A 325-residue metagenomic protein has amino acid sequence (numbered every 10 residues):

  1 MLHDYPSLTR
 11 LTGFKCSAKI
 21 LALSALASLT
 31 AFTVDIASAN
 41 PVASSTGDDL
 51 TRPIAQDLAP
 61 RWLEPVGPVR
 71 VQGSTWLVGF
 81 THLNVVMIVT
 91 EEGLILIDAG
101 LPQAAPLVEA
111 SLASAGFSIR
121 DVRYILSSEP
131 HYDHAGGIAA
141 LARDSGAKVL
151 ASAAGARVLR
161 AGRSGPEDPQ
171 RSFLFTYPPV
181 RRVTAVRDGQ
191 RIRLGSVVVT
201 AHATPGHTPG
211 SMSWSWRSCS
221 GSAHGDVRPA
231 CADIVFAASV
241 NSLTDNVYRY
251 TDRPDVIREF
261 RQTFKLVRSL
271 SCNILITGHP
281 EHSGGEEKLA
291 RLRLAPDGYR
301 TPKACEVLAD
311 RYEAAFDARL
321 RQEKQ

Functional and structural regions predicted by a protein language model:
M1-C16: N-terminal secretory signal peptides that target proteins for export/translocation
S17-D35: Bacterial N-terminal signal peptides
N40-T46, L50-Q56, E64-P65, R70-Q72 (+5 more regions): Metallo-beta-lactamase
R61-A115, S213-N241: Conserved beta-strand hairpin/beta-sheet module of binuclear metal-dependent hydrolase folds, prominently
S74, I88, D98, V108 (+7 more regions): Divalent metal-coordination and catalytic microenvironments
T75, Q103-A104, A113-R191, C219 (+2 more regions): Active-site HxH/HxHxD metal-binding segment of metal-dependent hydrolases
L94, L101-Q103, R181, R191-L194 (+2 more regions): Metallo-beta-lactamase
S283-Q325: Binuclear metal-ion centers of metallo-dependent hydrolases, dominated by the metallo-beta-lactamase
